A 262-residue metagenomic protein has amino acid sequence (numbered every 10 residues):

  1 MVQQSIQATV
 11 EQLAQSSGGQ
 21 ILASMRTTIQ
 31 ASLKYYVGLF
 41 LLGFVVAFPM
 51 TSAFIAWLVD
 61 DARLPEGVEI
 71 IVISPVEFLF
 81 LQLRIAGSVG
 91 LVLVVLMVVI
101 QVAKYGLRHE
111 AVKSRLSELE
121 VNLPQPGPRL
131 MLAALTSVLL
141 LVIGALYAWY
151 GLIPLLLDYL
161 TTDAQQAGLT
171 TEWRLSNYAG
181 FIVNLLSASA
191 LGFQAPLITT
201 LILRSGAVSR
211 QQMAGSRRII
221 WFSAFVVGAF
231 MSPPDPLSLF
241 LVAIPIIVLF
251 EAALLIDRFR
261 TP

Functional and structural regions predicted by a protein language model:
M1-P262: Membrane topogenic/interface segments and analogous intrinsically disordered interaction regions
